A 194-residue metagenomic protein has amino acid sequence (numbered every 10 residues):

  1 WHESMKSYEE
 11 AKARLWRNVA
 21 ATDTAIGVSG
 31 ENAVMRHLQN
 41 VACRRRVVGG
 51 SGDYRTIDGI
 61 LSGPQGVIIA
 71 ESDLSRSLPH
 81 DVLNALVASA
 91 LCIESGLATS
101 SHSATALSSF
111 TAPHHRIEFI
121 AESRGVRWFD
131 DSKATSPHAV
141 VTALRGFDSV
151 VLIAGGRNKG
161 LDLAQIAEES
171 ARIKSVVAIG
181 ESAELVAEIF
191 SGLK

Functional and structural regions predicted by a protein language model:
W1, R14-R17, V28-S29, V34-D73 (+3 more regions): Extended acidic/charged loop-beta regions that coordinate divalent cations and stabilize anionic phosphate/carboxylate
Y8: Active-site-adjacent loops and short helices of periplasmic peptidoglycan-processing enzymes
A11-A20, I166-R172: Membrane-proximal helix-turn-helix segments that form the acceptor-binding/catalytic region of lipid-linked
A20-A21, Q39, R145-D148, A171 (+1 more regions): Short conserved AdoMet
A25-G30, I153-A154, R172-S182: Short internal beta-strands
A33-L38, V140-A143, I166, V186-F190: Hydrophobic packing residues within well-ordered alpha-helices of enzyme cores
A70-I173: Nucleotide phosphate-binding/pyrophosphate-handling subdomain across enzymes that bind or process nucleotide phosphates
D162-K194: C-terminal helical cap/extension that packs against the catalytic core of soluble nucleotide-cofactor enzymes
